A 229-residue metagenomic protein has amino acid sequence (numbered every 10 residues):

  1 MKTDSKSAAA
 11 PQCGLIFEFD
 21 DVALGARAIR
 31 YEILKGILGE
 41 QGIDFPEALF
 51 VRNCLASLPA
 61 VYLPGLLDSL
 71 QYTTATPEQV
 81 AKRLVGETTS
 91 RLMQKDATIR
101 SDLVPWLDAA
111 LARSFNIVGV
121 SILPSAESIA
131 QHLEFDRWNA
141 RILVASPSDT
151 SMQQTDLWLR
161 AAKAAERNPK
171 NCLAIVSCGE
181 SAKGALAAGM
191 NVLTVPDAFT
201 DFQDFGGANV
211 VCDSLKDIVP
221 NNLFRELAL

Functional and structural regions predicted by a protein language model:
K2-P11, I122-L229: Asp-based, Mg2+/Mn2+-dependent phosphohydrolase catalytic module
A8-S101: N-terminal helical cap/lid subdomain that shapes the substrate entry/recognition surface in HAD-like hydrolases
G36, P105, E180-K183: Alpha-helical scaffolding segments of alpha/beta enzyme cores, especially the outer helices of TIM-barrel or partial
G39, L111, L186: Anion (oxyanion) recognition and catalysis
D44, N116, N191: Residue-level detector of anion-binding/catalytic polar loops
S57, R113-S114: Structured helix-beta-strand junction loops
D102-R113: Catalytic-core regions built around general acid/base machinery
